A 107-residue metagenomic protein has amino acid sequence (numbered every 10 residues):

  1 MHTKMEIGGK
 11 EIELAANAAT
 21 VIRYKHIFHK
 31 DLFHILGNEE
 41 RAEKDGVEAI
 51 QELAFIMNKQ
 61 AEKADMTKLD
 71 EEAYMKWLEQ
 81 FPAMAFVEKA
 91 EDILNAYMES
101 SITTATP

Functional and structural regions predicted by a protein language model:
M1-E11, K30-D45, A64-P107: Charged interaction scaffolds used for protein-protein
I7-H29: An acidic intrinsically disordered interaction segment
Y24, F55-N58, Y74-W77: Tryptophan-centered motif/residue detector
A49-Q60, D92: Short, hydrophobic/amphipathic alpha-helical patches that form generic packing surfaces within helical domains
